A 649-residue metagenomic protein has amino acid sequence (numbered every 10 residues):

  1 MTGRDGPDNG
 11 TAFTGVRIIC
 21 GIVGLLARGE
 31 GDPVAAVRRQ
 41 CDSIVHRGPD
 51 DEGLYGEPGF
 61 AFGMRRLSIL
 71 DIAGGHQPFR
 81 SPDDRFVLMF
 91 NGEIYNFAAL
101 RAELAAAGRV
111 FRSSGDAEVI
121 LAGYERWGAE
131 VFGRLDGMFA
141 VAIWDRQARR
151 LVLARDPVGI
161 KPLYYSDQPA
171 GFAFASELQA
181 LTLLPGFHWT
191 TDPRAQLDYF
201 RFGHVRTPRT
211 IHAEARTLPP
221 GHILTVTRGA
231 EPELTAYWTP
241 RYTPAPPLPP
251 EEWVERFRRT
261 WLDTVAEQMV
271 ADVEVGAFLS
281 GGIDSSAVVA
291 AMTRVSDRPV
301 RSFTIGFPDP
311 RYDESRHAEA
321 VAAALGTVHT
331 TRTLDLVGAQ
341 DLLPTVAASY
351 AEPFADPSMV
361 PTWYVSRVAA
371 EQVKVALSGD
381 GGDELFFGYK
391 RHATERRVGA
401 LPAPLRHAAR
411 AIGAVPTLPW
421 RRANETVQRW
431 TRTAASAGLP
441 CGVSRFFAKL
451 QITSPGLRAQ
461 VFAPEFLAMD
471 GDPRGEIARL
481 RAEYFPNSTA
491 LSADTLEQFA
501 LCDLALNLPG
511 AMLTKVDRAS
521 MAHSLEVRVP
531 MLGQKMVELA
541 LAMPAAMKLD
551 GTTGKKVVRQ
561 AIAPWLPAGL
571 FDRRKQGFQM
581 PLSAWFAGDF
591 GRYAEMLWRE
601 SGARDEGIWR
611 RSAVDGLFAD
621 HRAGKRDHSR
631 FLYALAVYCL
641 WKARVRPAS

Functional and structural regions predicted by a protein language model:
T2, T11-T14: Ala/Thr-enriched low-complexity intrinsically disordered regions
G15-I19, L183, D192, A213-P220 (+5 more regions): Adenosyl-5′-phosphate
V16-Y350, T362, S366, P564 (+5 more regions): Cysteine-centered catalytic environments shared across enzyme families
P157, Y364-A423, N507, M512 (+1 more regions): Active-site adenylate/phosphate-handling loop in enzymes that bind or generate adenylated species
V275-D284, D309-P310, P357-V360, L385 (+2 more regions): Glycine-rich loop motifs involved in handling phospho/adenylate chemistry
P344-A348, A370, H392-T394, W585-A587: Short low-complexity, flexible loop/linker segments enriched in glycine and/or proline with clustered acidic
R397-L450, A636: Membrane-proximal basic amphipathic "stem/tether" segments
